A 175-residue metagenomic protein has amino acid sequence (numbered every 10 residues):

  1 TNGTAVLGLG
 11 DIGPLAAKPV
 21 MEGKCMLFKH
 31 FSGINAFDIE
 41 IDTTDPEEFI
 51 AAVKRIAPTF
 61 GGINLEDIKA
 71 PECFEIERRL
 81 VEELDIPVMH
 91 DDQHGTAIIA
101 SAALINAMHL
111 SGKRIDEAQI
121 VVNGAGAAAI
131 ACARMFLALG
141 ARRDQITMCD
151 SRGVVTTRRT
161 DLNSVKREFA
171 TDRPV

Functional and structural regions predicted by a protein language model:
T1-P87: N-terminal ligand-binding/catalytic initiation module
L7-S32, H90, I98-V175: Glycine-rich phosphate/diphosphate-binding loop of Rossmann-like nucleotide-binding domains
E40-D42, D92, D150: Residues at the C-termini of beta-strands that transition into short coil/loop
K69-A70, H94-G95, G153: Short, glycine/acidic-enriched loop or turn micro-motifs at the edges of active sites
E83-A97: Short, acidic/small-residue loops that bind anionic groups at enzyme active sites
